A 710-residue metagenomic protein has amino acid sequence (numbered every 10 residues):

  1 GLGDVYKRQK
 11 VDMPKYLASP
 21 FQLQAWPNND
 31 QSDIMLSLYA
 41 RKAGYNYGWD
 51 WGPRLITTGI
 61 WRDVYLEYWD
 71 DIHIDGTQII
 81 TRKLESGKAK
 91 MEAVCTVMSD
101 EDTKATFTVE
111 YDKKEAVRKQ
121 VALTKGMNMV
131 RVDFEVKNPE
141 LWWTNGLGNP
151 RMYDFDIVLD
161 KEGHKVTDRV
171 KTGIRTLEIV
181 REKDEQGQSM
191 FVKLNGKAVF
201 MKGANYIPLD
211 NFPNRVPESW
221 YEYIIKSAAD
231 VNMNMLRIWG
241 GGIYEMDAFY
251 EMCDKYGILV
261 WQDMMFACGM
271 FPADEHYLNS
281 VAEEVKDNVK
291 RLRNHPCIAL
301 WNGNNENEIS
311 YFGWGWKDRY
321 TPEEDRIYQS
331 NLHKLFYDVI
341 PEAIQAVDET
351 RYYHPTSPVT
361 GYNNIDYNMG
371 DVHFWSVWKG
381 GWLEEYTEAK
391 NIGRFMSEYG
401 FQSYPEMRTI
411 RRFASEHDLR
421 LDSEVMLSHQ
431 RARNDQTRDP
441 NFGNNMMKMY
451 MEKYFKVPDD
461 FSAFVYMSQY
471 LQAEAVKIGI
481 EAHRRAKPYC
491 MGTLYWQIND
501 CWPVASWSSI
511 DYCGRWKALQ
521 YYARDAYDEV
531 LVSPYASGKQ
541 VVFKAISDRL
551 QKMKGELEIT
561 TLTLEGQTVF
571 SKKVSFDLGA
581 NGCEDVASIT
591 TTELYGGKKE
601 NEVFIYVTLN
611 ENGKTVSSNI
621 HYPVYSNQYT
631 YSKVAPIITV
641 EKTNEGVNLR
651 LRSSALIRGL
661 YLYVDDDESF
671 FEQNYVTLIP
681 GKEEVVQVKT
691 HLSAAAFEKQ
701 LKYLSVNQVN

Functional and structural regions predicted by a protein language model:
G1-M235, R485-A486, C490, R515 (+1 more regions): Secreted/periplasmic carbohydrate-active enzymes, especially glycoside hydrolases
V11, G203, G240, Q262-M264 (+4 more regions): A cross-domain feature marking catalytic cores of carbohydrate-active enzymes and several ubiquitous metabolic/repair
L17-L23, K183, P213-P217, A248-F249 (+3 more regions): Short, solvent-exposed loop/turn and secondary-structure capping segments
F21-N29, D254-K255, L259, A273-D287 (+2 more regions): Aromatic- and acidic-residue-enriched segments that line the glycan-binding/catalytic groove of carbohydrate-active
A40, D71, G76-Q78, V166-G269 (+2 more regions): Active-site-adjacent substrate/metal-binding segments within catalytic domains of carbohydrate-active enzymes
Y45, G52-G59, W301, E308 (+3 more regions): Substrate-binding clefts and catalytic carboxylate motifs of secreted carbohydrate-active enzymes
G257-L259, R351-Y352, G492: Proline-centered loop/turn at the N-terminus of a beta-strand
F271-Y362: Active-site neighborhood of glycoside hydrolase catalytic domains
